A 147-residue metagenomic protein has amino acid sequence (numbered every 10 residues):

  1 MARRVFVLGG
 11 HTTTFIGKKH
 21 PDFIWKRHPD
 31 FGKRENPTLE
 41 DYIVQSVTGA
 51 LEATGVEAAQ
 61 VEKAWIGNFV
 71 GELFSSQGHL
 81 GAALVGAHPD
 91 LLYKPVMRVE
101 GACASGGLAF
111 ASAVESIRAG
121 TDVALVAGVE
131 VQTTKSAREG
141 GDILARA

Functional and structural regions predicted by a protein language model:
M1-V96, R118, G128-A147: Conserved "HGTGT" condensation-loop signature of ketosynthase/thiolase-family condensing enzymes that catalyze
M97-E130: Active-site-proximal alpha-helical scaffold in enzymes
